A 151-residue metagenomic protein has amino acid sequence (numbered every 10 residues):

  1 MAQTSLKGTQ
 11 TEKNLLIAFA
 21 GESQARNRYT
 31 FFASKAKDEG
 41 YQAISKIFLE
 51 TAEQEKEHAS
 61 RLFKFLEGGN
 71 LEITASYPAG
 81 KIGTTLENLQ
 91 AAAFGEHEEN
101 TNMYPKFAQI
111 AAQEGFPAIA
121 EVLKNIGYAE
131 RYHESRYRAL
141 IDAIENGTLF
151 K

Functional and structural regions predicted by a protein language model:
M1-K151: Non-heme di-metal
